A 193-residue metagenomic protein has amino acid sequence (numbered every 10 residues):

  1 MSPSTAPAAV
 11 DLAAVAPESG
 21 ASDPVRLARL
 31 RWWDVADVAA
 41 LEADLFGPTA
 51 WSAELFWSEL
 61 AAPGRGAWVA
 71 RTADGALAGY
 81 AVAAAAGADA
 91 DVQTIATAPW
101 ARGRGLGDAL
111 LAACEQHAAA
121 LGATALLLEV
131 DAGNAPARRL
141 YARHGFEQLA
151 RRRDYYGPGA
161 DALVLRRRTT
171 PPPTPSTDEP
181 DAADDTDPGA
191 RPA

Functional and structural regions predicted by a protein language model:
P3-A13, G20-V25, R29-W100, R104 (+4 more regions): Acetyl-CoA-dependent GNAT
F56, A137, R152: Acidic, amphipathic alpha-helical patches
P99-R102, L128-A137, Y155-G159: Conserved beta-strand-loop-alpha-helix junction that forms the acyl-donor binding cleft
L121, R139, R143-H144: Structural motif
L127-E129, A142, E147-V164, R191: Conserved catalytic-core motifs of GNAT/GCN5-like acyltransferases
